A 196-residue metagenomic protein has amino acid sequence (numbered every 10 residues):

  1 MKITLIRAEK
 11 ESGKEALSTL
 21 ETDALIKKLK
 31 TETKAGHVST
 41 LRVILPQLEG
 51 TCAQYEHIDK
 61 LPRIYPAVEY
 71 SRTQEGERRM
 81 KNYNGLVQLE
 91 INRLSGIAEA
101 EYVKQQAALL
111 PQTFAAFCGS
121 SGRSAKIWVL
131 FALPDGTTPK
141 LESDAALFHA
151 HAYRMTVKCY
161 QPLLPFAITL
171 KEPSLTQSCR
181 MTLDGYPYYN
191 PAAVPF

Functional and structural regions predicted by a protein language model:
M1-R123, A132-H149: Signature for HUH/AEP ssDNA processing cores
P66-Y70, K158, L183: Short, hydrophobic/amphipathic alpha-helical patches that form generic packing surfaces within helical domains
Q112, A152-A167: Conserved short secondary-structure elements within globular domains
C118-A125, P173-S178: Short Gly/Ser/Thr- and Asp/Glu-enriched loop/turn motifs at secondary-structure junctions
P134-G136, K140-L141, Y160-F196: Catalytic "initiation/cleavage/transfer" segments centered on a nucleophilic residue and adjacent nucleic-acid-engaging
L147-H151, M155, T176: Generic recognition of stable, solvent-exposed alpha-helical segments in well-folded globular domains
